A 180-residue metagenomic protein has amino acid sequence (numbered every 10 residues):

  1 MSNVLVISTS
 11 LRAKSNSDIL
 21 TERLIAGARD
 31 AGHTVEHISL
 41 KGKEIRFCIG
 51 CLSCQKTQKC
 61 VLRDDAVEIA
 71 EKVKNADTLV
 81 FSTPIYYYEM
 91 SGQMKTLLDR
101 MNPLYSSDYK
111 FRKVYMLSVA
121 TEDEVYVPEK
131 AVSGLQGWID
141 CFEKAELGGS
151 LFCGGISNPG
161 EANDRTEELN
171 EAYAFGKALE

Functional and structural regions predicted by a protein language model:
M1-S82, Y88-L104, G148, G160-E180: N-terminal beta1-alpha1-beta2 submodule of the flavodoxin-like/Rossmannoid cofactor-binding fold
P84-I85, K113: Intrinsically disordered, low-complexity segments enriched in small/polar residues
I85-Y87, T121-E122: Short glycine-rich anion-binding loops that position phosphate/pyrophosphate groups of nucleotides and phosphorylated
G92-Q93, Y105-G149: Short, glycine-/small-residue-rich phosphate/pyrophosphate-handling segment
V119, I156-A162: A short acidic, helix-capping loop that chelates divalent metal ions and anchors anionic groups
L151-G155: Short glycine-rich catalytic loops that host catalytic nucleophiles or stabilize transition states across multiple
